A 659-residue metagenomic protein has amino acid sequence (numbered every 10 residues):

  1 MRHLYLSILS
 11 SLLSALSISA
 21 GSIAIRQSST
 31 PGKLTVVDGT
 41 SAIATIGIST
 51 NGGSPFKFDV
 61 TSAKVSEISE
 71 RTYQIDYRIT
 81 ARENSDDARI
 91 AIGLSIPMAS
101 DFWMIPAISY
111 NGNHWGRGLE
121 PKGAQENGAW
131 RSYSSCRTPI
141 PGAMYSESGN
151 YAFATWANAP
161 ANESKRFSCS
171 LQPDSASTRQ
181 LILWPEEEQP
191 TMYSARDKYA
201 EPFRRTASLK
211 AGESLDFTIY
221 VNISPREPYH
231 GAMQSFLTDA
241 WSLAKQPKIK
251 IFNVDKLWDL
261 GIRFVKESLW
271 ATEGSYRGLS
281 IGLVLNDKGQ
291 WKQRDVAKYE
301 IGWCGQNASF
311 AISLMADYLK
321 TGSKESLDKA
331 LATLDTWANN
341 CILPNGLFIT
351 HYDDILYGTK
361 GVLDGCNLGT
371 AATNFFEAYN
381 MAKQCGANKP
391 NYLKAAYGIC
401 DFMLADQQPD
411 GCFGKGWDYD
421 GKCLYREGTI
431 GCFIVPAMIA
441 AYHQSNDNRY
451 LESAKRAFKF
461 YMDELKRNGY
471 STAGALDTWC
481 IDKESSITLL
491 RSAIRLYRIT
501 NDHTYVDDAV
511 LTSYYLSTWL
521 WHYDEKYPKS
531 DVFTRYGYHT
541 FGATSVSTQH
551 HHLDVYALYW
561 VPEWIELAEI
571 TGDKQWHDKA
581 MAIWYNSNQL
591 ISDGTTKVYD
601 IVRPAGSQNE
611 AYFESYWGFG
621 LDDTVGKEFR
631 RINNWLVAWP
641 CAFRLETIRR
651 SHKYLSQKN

Functional and structural regions predicted by a protein language model:
M1-S22: Bacterial Sec-dependent N-terminal signal peptides
G21-P31, G39, L209, E213 (+8 more regions): Low-complexity, Ser/Thr/Pro/Gly-enriched N-terminal "stalk/linker" regions
Q27, V36, S49-A211, N222: Beta-strand/loop-rich accessory regions of lumenal/periplasmic or secreted enzymes, predominantly carbohydrate-active
A232-S268, G322-N340, Q384-A405, N446-D463 (+3 more regions): Extended, well-ordered alpha-helical scaffold segments
I262, S268, S445, K459-S471 (+4 more regions): Non-catalytic carbohydrate-binding regions of carbohydrate-active enzymes
S275-E300, G346-N367, C412-F433, Y470-S492 (+2 more regions): Carbohydrate-binding/catalytic loop surfaces
A308-K324, T370-N388, F433-N448, T488-D502 (+3 more regions): Well-ordered alpha-helical scaffold segments within catalytic/enzyme domains
L356-T359, E377-N448, D463, R498 (+1 more regions): Active-site lining segments of carbohydrate-active enzymes
